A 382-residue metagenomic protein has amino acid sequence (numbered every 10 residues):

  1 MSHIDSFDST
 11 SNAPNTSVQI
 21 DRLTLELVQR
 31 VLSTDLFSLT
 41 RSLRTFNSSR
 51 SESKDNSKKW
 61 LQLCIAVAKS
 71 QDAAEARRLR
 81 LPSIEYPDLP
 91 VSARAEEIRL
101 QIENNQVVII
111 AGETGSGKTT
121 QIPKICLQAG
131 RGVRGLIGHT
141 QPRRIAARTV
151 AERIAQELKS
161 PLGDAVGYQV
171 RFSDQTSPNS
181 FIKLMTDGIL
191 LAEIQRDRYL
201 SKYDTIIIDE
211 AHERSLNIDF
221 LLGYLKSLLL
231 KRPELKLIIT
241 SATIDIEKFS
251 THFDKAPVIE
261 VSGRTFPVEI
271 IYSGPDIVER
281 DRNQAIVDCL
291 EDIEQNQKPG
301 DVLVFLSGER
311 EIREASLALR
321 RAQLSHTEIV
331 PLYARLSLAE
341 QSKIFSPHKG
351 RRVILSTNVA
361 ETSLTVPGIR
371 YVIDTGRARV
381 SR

Functional and structural regions predicted by a protein language model:
S2-R382: P-loop NTPase motor module signature
